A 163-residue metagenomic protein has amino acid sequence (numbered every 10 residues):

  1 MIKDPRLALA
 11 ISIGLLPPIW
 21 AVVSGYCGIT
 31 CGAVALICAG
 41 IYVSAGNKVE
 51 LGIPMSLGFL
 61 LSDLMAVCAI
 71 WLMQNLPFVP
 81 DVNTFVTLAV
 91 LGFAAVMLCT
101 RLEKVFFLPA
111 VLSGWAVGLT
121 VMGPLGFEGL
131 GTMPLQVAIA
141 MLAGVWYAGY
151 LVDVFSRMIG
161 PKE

Functional and structural regions predicted by a protein language model:
M1-N47, P134-A138, V145-E163: Alpha-helical transmembrane segments and their membrane-interface boundaries that form or gate the permeation pathway
I2-P5, G46-G58, M97-A110: Membrane-helix interface "capping/anchor" motifs
I13-G25, F59, D63-W71, L88-T100 (+2 more regions): Transmembrane alpha-helical segments of multi-pass membrane transport proteins and ion-pumping complexes
A21-A35, M73-A89: Structural signature of hydrophobic alpha-helical transmembrane segments
I29-G46, G92-F93, T100-E128: Pore- and pathway-forming membrane helices of multi-pass small-molecule/ion transporters and channels
A33-I70: Alpha-helical membrane segments and adjacent membrane-interface helices in multi-pass membrane proteins
M73-V79, P124-M133: Membrane-interface helix termini and inter-helical loops of multi-pass transporters
D81-T87, G131-G144: Loop-to-transmembrane alpha-helix initiation sites
